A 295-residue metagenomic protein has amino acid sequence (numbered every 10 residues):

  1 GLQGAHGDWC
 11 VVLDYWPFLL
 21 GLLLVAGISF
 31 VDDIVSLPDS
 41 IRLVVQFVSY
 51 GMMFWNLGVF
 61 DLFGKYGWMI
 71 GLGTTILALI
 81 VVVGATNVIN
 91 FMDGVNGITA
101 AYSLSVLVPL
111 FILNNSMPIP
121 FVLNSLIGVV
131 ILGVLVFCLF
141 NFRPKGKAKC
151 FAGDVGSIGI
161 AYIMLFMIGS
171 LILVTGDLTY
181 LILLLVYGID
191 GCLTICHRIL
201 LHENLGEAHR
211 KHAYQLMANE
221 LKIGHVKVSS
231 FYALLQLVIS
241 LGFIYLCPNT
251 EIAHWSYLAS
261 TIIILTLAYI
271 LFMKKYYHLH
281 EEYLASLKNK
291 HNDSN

Functional and structural regions predicted by a protein language model:
G1-G188: "…together with the soluble PPM/PP2C metallo-phosphatase catalytic core" -> "…together with the soluble PPM/PP2C
G1-M69, T175-N295: N-terminal transmembrane signal-anchor/hairpin module of polytopic inner-membrane proteins
